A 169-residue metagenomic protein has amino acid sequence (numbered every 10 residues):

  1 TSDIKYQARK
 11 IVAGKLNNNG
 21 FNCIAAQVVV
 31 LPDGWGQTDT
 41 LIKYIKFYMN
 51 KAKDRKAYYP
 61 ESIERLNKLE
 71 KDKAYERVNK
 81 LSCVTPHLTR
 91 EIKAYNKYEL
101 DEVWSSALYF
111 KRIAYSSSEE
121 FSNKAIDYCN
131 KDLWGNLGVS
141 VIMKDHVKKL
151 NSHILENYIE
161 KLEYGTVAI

Functional and structural regions predicted by a protein language model:
T1-D33: Conserved NAD(P)+-binding/catalytic subdomain of aldehyde/semialdehyde dehydrogenases
D3, I45-K46, L155-E156: Short secondary-structure boundary/capping segments
N17, C23, V30-G138, H146-S152: NAD(P)-dependent aldehyde/semialdehyde dehydrogenase
M143: Acidic, metal/cofactor-coordinating or nucleic-acid-engaging core segments within structured domains
Y158-E163: Short, conserved loop/helix-junction motifs that constitute active-site signature segments in enzyme catalytic cores
Y164, A168: Phosphate/diphosphate-binding loops
